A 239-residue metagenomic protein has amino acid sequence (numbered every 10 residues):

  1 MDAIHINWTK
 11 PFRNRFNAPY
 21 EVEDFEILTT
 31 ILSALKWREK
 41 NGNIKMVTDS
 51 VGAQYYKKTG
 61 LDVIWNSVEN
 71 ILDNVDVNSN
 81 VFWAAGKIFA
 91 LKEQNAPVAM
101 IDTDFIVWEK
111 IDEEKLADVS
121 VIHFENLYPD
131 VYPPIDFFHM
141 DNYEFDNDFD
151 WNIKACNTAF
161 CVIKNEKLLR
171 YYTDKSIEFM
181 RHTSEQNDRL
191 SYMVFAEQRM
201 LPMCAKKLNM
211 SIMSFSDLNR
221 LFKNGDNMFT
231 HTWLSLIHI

Functional and structural regions predicted by a protein language model:
M1-V75, W233: N-terminal anchoring/stem segment of glycosyltransferases
R15-F16, Y55-T59, K110-D112, M203-C204 (+1 more regions): A short acidic (Asp/Glu
E26-I27, L32-S33, L72-I101: A conserved donor-nucleotide-binding helix/loop in the catalytic core of Leloir-type glycosyltransferases
E39-N43, E93-V98, K115-D118: Short glycine/proline-enriched coil/turn segments at helix->beta-strand junctions
D102-I106: The conserved acidic donor/metal-binding loop of glycosyltransferases
V107-M210: Glycogenin-like
I212-R220: Catalytic beta-strand/loop signature of glycosyltransferases that borders the donor
I237-I239: Conserved small/polar residues in nucleotide/adenosyl-binding loops
